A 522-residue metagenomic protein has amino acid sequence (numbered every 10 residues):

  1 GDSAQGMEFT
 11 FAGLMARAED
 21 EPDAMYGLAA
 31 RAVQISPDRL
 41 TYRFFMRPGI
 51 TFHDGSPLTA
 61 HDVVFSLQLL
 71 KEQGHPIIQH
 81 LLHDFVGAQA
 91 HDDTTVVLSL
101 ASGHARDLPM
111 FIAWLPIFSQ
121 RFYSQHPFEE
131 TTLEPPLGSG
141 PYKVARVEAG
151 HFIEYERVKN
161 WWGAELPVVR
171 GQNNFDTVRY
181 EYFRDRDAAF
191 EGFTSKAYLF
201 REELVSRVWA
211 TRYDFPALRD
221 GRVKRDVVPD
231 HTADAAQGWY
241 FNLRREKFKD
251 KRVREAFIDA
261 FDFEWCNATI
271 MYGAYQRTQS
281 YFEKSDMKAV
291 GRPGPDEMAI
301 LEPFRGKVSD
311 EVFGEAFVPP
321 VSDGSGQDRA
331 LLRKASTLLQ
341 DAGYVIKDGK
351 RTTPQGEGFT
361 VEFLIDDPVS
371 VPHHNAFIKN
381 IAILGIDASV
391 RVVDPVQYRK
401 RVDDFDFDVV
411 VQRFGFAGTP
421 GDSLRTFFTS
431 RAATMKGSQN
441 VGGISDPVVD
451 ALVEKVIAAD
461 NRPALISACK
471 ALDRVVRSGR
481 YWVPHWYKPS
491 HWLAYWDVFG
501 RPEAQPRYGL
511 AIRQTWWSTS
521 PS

Functional and structural regions predicted by a protein language model:
G1-D38, F45, Q68, L137: N-terminal lobe/hinge region of extracytoplasmic solute-binding protein
G1-Q5, L28-A30, S56, I78 (+5 more regions): A structural "hinge/loop" feature
A18-D20, I112-Q172, D176-T177, R184-A188 (+3 more regions): Gly/Pro-rich hinge or "lid" segments in bacterial periplasmic/extracellular proteins
R31-P76, H91, V97-S99, A189-G192 (+1 more regions): Aromatic- and charge-enriched surface segment that lines or borders ligand/interaction sites
F45, Q79-Y123, P141-E148, G291-K307: Surface-exposed binding/hinge segments that line and control ligand-binding clefts or catalytic entry sites
G87-A88, A145-E156, E181-R245, R252-A256 (+2 more regions): Extracellular/periplasmic solute-recognition and catalytic clefts
E130, W161-D214, E255, D259 (+3 more regions): Ligand-site clamp/hinge motif
E148-I153, R157, D259-V318, L332-S336 (+2 more regions): Detector for C-terminal structural segments
